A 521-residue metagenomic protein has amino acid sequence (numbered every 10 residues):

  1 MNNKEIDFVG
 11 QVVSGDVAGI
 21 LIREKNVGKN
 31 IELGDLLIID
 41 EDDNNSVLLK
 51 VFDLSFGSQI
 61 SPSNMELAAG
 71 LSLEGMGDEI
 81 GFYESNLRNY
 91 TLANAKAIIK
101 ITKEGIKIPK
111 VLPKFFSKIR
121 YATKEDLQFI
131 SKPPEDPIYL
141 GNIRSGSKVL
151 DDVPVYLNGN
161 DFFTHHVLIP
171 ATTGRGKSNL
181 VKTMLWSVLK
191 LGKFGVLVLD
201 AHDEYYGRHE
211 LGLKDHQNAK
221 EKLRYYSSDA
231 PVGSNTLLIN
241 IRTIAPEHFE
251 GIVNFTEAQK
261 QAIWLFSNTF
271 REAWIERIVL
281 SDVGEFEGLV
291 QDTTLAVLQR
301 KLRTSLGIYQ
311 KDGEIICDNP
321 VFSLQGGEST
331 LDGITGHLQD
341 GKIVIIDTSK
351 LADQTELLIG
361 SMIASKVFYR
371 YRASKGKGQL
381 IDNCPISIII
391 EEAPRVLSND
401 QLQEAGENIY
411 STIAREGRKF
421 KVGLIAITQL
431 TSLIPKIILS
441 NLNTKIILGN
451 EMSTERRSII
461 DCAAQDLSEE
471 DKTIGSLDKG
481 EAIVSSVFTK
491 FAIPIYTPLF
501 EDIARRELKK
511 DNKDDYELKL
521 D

Functional and structural regions predicted by a protein language model:
M1-P170, L180-M184, D382-C384: Basic- and hydrophobic-enriched, low-structure N-terminal and domain-boundary segments that flank ATP-binding catalytic
Y139-S227, K436, V484, D514-Y516: Glycine-rich phosphate-binding loop of nucleotide-binding enzymes
V167, I346, I425: Conserved beta-strand position immediately N-terminal to the Walker
I169-T173, L402, T431: The conserved Walker
W186, D203, G207-K214, A230 (+4 more regions): P-loop NTPase motor domains
L199, I390, I427-T428: Hydrophobic residues in beta-strands of the RecA-like P-loop NTPase core, especially within AAA+ ATPase
L358, D478-D521: Conserved P-loop NTPase motor module
A405, A414-E416, G423-P498: Conserved ATP-driven motor cores of ASCE-family P-loop NTPases powering translocation/secretion/packaging/pilus
